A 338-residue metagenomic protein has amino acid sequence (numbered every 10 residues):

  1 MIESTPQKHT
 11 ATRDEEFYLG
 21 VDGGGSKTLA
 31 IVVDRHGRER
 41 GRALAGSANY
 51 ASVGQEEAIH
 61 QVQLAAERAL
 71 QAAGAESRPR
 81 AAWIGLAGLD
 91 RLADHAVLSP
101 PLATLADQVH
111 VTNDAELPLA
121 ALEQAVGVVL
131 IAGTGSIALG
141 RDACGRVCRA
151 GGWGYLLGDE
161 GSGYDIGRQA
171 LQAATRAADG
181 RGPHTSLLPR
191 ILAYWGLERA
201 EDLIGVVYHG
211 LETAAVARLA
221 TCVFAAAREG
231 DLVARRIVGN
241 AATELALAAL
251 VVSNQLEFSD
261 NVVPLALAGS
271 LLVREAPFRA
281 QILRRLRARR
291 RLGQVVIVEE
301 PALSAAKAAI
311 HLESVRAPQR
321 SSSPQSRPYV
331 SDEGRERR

Functional and structural regions predicted by a protein language model:
I2-R80, A121-G127, Q172-R338: ATP-binding/phosphotransfer module of carbohydrate and carboxylate kinases, centering on a glycine-rich
A87-D90, S270-L272: Short, internal active-site loops enriched in acidic
L89-H184: Phosphate-binding/catalytic loop of phosphoryl-transfer enzymes
